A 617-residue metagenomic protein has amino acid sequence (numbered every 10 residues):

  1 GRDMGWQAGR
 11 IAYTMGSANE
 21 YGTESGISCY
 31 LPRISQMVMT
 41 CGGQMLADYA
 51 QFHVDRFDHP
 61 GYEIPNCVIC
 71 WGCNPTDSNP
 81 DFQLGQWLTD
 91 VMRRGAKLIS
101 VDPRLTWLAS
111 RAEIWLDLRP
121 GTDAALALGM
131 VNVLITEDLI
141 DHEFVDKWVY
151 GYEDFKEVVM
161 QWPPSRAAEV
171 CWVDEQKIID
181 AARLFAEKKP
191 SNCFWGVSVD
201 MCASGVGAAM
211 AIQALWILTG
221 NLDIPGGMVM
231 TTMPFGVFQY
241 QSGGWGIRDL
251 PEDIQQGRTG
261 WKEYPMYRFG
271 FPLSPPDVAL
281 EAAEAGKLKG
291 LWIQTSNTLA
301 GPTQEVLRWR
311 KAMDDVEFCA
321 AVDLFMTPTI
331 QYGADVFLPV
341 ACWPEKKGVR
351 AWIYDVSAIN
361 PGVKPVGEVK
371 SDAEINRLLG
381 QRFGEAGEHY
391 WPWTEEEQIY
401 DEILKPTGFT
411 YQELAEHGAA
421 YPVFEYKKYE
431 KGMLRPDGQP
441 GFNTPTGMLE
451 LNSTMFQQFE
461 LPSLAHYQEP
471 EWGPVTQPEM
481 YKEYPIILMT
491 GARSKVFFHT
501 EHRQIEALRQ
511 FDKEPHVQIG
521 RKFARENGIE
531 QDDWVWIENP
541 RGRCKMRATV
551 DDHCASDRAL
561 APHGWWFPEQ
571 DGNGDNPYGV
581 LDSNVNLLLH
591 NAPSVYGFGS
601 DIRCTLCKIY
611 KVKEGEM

Functional and structural regions predicted by a protein language model:
G1-E345, E430-G432, D437-G441, P445-M448 (+1 more regions): Catalytic alpha/large subunits of respiratory electron-transfer oxidoreductases, centered on bis-MGD molybdoenzymes
A112-L118, P339, Y354-V366: Short beta-alpha connecting loops at secondary-structure transitions that line or flank enzyme active sites
Y240, G260, Q398-I505: Long, low-complexity segments enriched in small/aliphatic residues
L280-E281, A285-L288, T295-L299, Q477-E479 (+2 more regions): C-terminal substrate/ligand-recognition segments
L291, C319, D335, L379 (+6 more regions): Hydrophobic, well-ordered secondary-structure elements that form the walls of internal hydrophobic environments
R308, V316-F318, V322-M326, P361-Q381 (+1 more regions): Phosphate/diphosphate-binding loops
P328, P344-P361, S556-D557: Catalytic or ion-translocation cores adjacent to nucleophile or general acid/base/metal-coordination motifs in diverse
D372-A419, Q504-Q518, K522-M617: Long, contiguous, secondary-structure-rich segments that constitute the structural scaffold of globular domains
